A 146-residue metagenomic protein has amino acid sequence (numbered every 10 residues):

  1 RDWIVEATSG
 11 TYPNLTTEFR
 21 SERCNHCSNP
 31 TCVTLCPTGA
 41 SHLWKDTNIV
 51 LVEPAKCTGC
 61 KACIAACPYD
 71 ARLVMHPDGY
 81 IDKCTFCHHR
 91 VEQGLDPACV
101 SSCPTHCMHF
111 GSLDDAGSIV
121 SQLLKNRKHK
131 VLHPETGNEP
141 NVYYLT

Functional and structural regions predicted by a protein language model:
R1-T146: Non-ligating segments of multi-cofactor redox enzymes
